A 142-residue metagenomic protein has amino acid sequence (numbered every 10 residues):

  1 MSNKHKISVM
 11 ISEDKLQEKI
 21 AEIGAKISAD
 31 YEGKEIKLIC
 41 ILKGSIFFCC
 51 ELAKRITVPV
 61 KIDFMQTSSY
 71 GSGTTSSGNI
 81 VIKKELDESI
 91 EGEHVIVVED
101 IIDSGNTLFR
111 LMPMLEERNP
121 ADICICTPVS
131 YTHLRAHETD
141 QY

Functional and structural regions predicted by a protein language model:
M1-E35: Active-site-facing substrate-recognition patch
L16, L38, Q66, V97-D100: Generic structural signal for small/hydrophobic residues in well-ordered secondary structure, especially within
I20, P59-V95, N106-F109: Short, glycine/charge-rich flexible loops or terminal/linker lids adjacent to PRPP-binding catalytic cores
K26-S72: Conserved PRPP/pyrophosphate-binding segment of the phosphoribosyltransferase/PRPP-pathway fold
K37-I39, D63, I96, C124-T127: A structural signal for isolated positions on well-ordered beta-strands in alpha/beta enzyme cores
E91-I96, I101-R118, C124: Internal catalytic-core helix/loop-beta-alpha segment that presents or stabilizes conserved functional determinants
T132-T139: Conserved small/polar residues in nucleotide/adenosyl-binding loops
Y142: Cationic, low-complexity basic patches in intrinsically disordered or flexible, solvent-exposed regions
